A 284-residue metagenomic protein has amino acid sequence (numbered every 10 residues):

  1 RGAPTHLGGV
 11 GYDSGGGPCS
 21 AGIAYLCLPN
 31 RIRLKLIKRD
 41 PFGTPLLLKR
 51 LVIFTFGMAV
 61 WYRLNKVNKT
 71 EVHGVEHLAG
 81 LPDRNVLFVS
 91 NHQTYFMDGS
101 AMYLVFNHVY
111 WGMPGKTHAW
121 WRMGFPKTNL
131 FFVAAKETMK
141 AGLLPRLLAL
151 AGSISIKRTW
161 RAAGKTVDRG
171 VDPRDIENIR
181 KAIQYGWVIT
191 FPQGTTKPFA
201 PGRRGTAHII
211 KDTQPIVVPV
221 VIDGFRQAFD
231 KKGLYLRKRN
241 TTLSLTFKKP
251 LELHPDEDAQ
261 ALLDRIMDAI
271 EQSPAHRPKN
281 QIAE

Functional and structural regions predicted by a protein language model:
G2-L7, D40, A119: Positively charged, low-complexity intrinsically disordered regions
A3-T5, V10-S14, P18-A21: Acidic, proline/serine/threonine- and glycine-rich low-complexity intrinsically disordered segments
G22-H73, A101, G142-A151: A transmembrane-helix-recognition feature enriched in membrane-embedded lipid enzymes and envelope glyco-/phospholipid
K66-E257: Soluble catalytic domains of membrane acyltransferases
G152, A182, A269-R277: C-terminal alpha-helix
P250, L263-I270: A conserved mid-domain beta-alpha-beta active-site/ligand-binding segment of alpha/beta enzyme cores
H276-E284: Short, flexible loop/turn segments with low-complexity composition
